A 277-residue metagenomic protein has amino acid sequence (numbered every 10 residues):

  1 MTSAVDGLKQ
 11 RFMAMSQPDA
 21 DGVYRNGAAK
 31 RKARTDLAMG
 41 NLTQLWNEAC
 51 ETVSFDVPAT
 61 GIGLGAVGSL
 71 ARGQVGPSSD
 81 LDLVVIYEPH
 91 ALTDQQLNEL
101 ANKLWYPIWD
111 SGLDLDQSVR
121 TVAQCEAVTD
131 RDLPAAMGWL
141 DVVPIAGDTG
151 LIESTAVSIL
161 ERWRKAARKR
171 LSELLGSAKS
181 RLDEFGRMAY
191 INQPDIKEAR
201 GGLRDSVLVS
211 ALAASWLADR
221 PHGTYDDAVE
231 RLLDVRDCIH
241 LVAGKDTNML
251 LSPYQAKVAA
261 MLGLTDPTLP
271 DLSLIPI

Functional and structural regions predicted by a protein language model:
M1-G61, S78, R187: N-terminal regions immediately upstream of nucleotidyltransferase
G7, L37-Q44, A66, K103 (+5 more regions): Charged, amphipathic alpha-helical oligomerization/scaffolding segments
Y24-D36, N192-G202, P221-A228, S273: Conserved phosphate/pyrophosphate-binding and hydrolysis machinery centered on Walker-type P-loop NTPases, extending
D36-T43, A49, L97-G147: Conserved catalytic core of two-metal-ion nucleotidyltransferases
G63-E99, I108, V235: Catalytic metal-binding acidic patch
V119-H222: Active-site phosphate/pyrophosphate-binding segments
I196-A199, V209-P270: Subset of Sec-pathway N-terminal targeting signals
P276-I277: Conserved small/polar residues in nucleotide/adenosyl-binding loops
